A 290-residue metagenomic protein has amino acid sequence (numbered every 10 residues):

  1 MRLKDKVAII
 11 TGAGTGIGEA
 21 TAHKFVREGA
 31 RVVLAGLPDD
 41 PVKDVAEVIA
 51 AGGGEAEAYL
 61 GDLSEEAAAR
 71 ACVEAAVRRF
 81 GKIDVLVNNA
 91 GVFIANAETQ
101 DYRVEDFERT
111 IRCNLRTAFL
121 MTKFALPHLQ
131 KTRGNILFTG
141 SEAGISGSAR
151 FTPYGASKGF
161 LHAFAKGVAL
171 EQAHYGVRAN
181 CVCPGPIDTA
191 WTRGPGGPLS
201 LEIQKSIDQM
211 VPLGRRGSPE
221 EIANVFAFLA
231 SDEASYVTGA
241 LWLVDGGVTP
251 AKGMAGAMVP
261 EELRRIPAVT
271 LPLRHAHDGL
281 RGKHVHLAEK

Functional and structural regions predicted by a protein language model:
V7, G14-G16: Conserved glycine-rich cofactor-binding loop
E28-D44: Conserved glycine-rich Rossmann-like NAD(P)H-binding loop of the short-chain dehydrogenase/reductase
A97-T99, R103-E108, I207: Substrate-binding pocket helix/loop in short-chain dehydrogenase/reductase
T122, S157, A165: Active-site helix of classical SDR
P127, L170-H174, S235: Alpha-helical segment proximal to the catalytic Tyr-Lys
S141: Residue(s) in the substrate-gating loop at a strand-loop-helix junction that position the organic substrate next
C181, L201-V237, W242-G246, P272-K290: C-terminal helical subdomain
